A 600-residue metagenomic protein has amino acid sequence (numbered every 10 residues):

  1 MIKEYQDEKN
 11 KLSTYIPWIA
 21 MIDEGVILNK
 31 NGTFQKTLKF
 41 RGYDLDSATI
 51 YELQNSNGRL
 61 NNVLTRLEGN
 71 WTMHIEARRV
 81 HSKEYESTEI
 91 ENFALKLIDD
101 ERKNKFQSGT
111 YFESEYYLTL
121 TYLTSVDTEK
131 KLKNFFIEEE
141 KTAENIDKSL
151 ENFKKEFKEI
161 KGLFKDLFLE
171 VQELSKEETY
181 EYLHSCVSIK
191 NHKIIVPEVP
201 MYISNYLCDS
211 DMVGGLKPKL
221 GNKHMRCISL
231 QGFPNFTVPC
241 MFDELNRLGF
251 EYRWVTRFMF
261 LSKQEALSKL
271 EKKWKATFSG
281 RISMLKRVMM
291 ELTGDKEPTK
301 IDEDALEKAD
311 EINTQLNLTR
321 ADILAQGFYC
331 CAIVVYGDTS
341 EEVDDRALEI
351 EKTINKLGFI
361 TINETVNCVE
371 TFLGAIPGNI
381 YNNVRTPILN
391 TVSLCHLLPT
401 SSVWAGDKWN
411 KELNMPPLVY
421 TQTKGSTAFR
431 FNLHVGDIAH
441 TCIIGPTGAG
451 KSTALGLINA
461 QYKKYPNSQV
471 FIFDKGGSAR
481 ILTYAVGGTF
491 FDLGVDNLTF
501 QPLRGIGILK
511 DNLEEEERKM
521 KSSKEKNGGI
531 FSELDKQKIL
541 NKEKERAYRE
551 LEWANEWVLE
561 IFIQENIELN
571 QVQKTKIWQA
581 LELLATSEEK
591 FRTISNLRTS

Functional and structural regions predicted by a protein language model:
M1-A405: Extended, folded cores of ATP/NTP-driven motor/assembly subunits in large transport and secretion machines
Y43, E76-R78, L123, D338 (+5 more regions): An acidic- and aromatic-residue-enriched active-site/binding cleft used to recognize and process polar
D44, E76-R79, K83-S87, N104-G109 (+2 more regions): Switch/coupling segment of Walker-type NTPase motor domains
I50, N57-T65, L413-V495: Glycine-rich phosphate-binding loop of nucleotide-binding enzymes
Q54, K154, G327, D344 (+5 more regions): Conserved structured core elements
I146, L150, Q231, D302-A305 (+8 more regions): Hydrophobic alpha-helical scaffolding
N382-V435: Glycine-rich nucleotide cofactor-binding entry segment
E588-S600: Conserved C-terminal helix/linker of AAA+ ATPases
